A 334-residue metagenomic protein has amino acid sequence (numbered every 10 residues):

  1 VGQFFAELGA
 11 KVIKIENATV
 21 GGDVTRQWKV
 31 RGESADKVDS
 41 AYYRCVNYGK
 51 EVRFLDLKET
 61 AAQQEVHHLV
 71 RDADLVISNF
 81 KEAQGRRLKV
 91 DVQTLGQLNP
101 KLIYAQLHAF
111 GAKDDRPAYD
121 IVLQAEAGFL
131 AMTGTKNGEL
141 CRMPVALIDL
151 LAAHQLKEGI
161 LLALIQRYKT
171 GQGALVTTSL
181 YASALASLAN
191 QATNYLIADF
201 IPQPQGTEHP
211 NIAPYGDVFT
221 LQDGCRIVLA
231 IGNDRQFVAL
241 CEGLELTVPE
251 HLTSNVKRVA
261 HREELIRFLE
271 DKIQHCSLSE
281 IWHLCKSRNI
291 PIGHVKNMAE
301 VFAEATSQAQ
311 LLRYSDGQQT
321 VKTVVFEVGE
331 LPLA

Functional and structural regions predicted by a protein language model:
V1-Y168, A334: N-terminal helix-loop segment corresponding to the beta1-alpha1 unit of nucleotide/adenylate-binding folds
K11-I15, K286-E300: Short, well-structured beta-strand/strand-turn elements
T19, A109-G111, L180-L185, D223-C225 (+2 more regions): Glycine-rich beta-alpha junction loops
S34, Y43, Q205-N211, D217-V218 (+2 more regions): Short Gly/Pro-enriched turn/cap motifs at secondary-structure boundaries
F54, P210, Y215-R288, I292: Aromatic-enriched alpha-helical interface/lid elements that frame and gate functional surfaces
L140-L151, G173-L175, G206-T207, P214-G216 (+1 more regions): A short glycine-threonine-serine/GTX helix/turn-capping micro-motif
L164-Q203: Substrate-binding/catalytic subdomain of NAD(P)-dependent oxidoreductase enzymes
T220-Q222, K296-A334: Terminal low-complexity tails and localization/encapsulation signals of metabolic enzymes
